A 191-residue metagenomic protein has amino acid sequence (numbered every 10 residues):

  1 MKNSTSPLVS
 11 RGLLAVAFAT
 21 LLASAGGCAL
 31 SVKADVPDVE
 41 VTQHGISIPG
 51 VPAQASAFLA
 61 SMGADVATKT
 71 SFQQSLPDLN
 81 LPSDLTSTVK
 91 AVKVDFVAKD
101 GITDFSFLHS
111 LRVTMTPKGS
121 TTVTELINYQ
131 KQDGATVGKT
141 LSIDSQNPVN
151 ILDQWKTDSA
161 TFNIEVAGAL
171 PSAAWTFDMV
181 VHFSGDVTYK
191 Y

Functional and structural regions predicted by a protein language model:
K2-A15: Bacterial N-terminal signal peptides that target proteins for export
L14-F18, L22: Hydrophobic helical h-region of N-terminal Sec-dependent signal peptides in bacterial secretory/periplasmic proteins
A23-G27: C-terminal motif of bacterial Sec signal peptides marking the signal peptidase cleavage site
A29-V32: Bacterial signal peptide processing site
S47-D84: Post-signal-peptide N-terminal segment of Sec-exported extracytoplasmic proteins
S87-T103: A short beta-strand element within beta-rich, extracytoplasmic domains of secreted/secretory-pathway proteins
D104-G119: Short, surface-exposed beta-strand/strand-loop-strand elements in extracellular ectodomains
G134-V180: Cysteine-clustered segments with highest specificity for TGF-beta superfamily mature ligands
